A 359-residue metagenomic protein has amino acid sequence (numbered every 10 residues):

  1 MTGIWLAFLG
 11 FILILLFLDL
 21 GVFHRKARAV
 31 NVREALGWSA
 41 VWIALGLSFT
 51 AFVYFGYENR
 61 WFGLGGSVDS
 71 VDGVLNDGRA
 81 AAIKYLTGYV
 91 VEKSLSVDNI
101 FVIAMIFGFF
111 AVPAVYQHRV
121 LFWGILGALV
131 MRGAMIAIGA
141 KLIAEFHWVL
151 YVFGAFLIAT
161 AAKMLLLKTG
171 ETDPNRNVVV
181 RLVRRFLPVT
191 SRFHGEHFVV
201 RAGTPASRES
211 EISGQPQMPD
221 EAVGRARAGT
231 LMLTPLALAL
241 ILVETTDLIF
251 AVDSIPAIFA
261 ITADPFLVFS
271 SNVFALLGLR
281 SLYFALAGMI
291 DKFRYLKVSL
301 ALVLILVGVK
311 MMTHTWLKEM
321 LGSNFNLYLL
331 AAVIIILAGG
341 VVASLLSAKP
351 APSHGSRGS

Functional and structural regions predicted by a protein language model:
M1-S359: Multi-pass alpha-helical transmembrane bundle typical of ion/small-solute transporters and intramembrane aspartyl
